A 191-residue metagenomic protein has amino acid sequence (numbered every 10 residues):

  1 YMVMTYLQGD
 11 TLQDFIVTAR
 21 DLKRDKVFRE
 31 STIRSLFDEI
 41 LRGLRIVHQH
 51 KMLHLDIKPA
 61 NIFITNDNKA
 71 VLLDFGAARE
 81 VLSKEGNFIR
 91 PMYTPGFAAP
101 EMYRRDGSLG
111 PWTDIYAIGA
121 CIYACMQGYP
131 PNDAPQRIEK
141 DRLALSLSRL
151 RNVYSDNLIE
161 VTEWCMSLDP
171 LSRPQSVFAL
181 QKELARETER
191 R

Functional and structural regions predicted by a protein language model:
Y1-T11, F15: Conserved short submotifs of the Hanks-type protein kinase catalytic core that shape the nucleotide-binding pocket
L12-F28: AlphaC helix of the protein kinase catalytic domain
L36-F37: Activation segment signature within eukaryotic-like protein kinase domains
I40-M52: Protein kinase catalytic-loop region centered on the HRD/HxD motif
N87-M102: Conserved activation segment of eukaryotic-like protein kinases, specifically the C-terminal portion of the activation
E101-W112: Conserved end of the kinase activation segment
V153-L168: Conserved C-terminal C-lobe helix
